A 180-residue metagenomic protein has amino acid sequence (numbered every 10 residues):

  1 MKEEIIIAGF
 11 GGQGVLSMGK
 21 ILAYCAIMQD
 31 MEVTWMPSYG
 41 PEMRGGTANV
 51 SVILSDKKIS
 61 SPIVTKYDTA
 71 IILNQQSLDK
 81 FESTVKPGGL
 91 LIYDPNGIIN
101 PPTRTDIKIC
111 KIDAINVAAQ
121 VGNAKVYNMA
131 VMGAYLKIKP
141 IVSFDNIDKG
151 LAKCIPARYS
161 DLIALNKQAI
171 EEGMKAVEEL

Functional and structural regions predicted by a protein language model:
M1-L180: Active-site cofactor/cluster-binding pocket
